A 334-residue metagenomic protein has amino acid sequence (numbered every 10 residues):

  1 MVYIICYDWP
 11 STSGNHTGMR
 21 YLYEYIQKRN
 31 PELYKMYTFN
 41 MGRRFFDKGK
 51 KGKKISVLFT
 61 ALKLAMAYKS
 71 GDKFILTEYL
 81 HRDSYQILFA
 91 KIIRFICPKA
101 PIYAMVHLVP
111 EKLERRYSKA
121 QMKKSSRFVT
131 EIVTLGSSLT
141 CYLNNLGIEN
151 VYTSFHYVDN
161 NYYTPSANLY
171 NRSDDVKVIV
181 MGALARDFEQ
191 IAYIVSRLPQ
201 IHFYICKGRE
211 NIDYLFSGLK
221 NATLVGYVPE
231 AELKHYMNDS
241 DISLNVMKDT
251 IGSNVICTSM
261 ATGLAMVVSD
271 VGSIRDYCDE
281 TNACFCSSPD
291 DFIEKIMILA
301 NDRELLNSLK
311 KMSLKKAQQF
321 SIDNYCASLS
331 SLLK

Functional and structural regions predicted by a protein language model:
V129-N150: A short, active-site helix/loop in glycosyltransferases that binds the activated sugar's phosphate group
F155-D175, E189: Acidic anion/phosphate-binding donor-loop and adjacent secondary structure in glycosyltransferase catalytic cores
Y170-R186, A192-V195, Y204: Conserved donor-binding/catalytic core segment of Leloir-type glycosyltransferases
K207, I212-K234: Nucleotide-activated donor-binding/catalytic signature segment of Leloir-type glycosyltransferases, i.e., the conserved
Y214, V271-F285: Short acidic/histidine- and often glycine-rich active-site loop of Leloir-type glycosyltransferases that engages
N238-I251, L264: Acidic donor-binding loop of glycosyltransferase active sites
E280-D290, I298-E304: Conserved acidic donor-binding segment of nucleotide-sugar-dependent glycosyltransferases
I298, L305-Q319, A327-S331: A short, well-ordered alpha-helix in the C-terminal region of glycosyltransferases
